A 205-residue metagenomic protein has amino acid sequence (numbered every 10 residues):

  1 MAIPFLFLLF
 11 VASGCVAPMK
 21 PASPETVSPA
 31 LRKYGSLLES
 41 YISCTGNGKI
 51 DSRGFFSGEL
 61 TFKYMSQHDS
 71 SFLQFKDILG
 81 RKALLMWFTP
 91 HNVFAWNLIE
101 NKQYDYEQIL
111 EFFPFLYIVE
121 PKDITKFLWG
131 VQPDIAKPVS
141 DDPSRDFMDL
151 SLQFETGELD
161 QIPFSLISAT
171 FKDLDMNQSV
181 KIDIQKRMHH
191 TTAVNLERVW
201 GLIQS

Functional and structural regions predicted by a protein language model:
M1-A17: Sec-dependent bacterial lipoprotein signal peptides
C15-M65, L196-S205: N-terminal leader/targeting segments and the immediate start of mature chains
V16-P18, L98-E100, D141-S205: Non-transmembrane domains of secretory- and envelope-associated proteins
I42-G48, F56-Y64, D69-F75, L84-M86 (+3 more regions): One face of beta-strands
T61-K63, A83-L85, S151-L159: Short, surface-exposed charged micro-motifs
M65, T89-H91, E107-F112, E158 (+1 more regions): A short, sequence-level motif marking secondary-structure junctions
S70-V119: An acidic-aromatic
L98-L150: Flexible, processing/modification-adjacent segments and terminal tails in exported/periplasmic/extracellular proteins
